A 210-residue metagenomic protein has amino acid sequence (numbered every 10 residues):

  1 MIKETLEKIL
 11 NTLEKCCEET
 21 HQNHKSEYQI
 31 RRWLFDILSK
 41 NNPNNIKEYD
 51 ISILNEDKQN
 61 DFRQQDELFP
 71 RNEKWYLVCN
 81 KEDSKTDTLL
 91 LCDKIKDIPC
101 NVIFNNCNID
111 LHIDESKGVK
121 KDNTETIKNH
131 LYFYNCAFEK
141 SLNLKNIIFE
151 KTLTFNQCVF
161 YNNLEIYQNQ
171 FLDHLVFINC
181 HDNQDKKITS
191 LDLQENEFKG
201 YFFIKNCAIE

Functional and structural regions predicted by a protein language model:
M1-E210: N-terminal leader/targeting and pre-domain segments
